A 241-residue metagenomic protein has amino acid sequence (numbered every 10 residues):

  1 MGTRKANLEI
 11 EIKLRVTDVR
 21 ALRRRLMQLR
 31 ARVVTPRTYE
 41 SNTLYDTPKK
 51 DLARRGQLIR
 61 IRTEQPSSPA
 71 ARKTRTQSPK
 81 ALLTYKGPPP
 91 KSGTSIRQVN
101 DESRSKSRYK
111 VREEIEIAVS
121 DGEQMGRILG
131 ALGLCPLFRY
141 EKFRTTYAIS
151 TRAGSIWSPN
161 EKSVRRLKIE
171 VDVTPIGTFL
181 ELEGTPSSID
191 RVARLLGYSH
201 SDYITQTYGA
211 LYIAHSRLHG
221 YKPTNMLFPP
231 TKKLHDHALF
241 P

Functional and structural regions predicted by a protein language model:
G2-W157, E161-R166, D202-P241: N-terminal strand-loop-strand beta-hairpin
N7, T17, I176-G177, S187: A generic structural motif
K86-P88, T174, T185: Generic beta-structure capping elements
E116, E181-E183: Active-site scaffold segments
G126, F179, P186-D190, G209: Hydrophobic, well-ordered secondary-structure segments
I169-I176, E183: A contiguous pocket-lining binding segment that forms or flanks enzyme active sites
S187, A193-S201: A hydrophobic, small-residue-rich beta->alpha segment in the mid-to-C-terminal subdomain of diverse proteins
